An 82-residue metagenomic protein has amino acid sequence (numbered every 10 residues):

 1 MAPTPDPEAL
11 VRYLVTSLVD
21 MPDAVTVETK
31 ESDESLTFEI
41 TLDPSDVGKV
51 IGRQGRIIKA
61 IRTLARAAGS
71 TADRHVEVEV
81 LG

Functional and structural regions predicted by a protein language model:
M1-V47, A60-G82: RNA-contacting regions in translation and RNA-metabolism proteins, encompassing KH/S1 modules where present
